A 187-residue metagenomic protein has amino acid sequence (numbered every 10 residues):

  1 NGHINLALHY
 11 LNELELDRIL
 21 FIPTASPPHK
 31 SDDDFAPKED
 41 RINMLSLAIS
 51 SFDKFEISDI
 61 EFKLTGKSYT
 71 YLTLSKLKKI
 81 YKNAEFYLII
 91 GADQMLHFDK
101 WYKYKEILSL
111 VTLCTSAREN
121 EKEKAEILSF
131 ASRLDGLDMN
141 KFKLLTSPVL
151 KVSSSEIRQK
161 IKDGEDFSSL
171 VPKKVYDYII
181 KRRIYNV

Functional and structural regions predicted by a protein language model:
N1-V187: Nucleotidyltransferase catalytic core that binds NTPs
